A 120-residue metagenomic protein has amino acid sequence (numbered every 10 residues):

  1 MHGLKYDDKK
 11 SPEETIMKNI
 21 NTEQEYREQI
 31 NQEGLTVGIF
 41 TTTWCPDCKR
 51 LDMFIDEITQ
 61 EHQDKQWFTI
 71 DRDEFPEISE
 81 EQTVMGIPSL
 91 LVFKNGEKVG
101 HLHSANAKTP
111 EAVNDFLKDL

Functional and structural regions predicted by a protein language model:
H2-T36, A112-L120: N-terminal leader/targeting and pre-domain segments
I20-N21, F40, D56-T59, Q63-E77: Thiol-based oxidoreductase modules, predominantly thioredoxin-like and allied folds used for disulfide exchange
Y26-R27, P76-S79: Short hydrophobic/charged patches on amphipathic alpha-helices used for structural packing and interfaces
R27-I58: Local sequence-structure signature of Cys/Sec-based thiol-disulfide redox active-site neighborhoods
P46, E74, K108: Short alpha-helical
Q82-L91: Structural micro-motif
K94-L120: Non-catalytic, surface beta->alpha helical segment in thiol-disulfide oxidoreductase systems
